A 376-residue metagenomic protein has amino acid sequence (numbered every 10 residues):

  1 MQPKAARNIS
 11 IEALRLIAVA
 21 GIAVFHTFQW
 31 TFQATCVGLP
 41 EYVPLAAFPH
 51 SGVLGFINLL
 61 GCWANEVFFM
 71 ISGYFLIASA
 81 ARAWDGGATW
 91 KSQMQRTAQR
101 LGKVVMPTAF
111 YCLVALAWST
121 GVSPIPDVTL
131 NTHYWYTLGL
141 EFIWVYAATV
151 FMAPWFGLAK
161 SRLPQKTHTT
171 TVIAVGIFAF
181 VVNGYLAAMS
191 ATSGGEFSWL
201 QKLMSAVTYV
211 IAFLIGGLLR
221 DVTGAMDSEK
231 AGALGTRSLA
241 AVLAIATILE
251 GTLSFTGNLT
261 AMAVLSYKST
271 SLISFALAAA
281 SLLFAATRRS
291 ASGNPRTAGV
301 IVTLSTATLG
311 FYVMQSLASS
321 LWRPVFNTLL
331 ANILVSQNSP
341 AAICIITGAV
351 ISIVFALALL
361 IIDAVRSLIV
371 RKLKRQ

Functional and structural regions predicted by a protein language model:
M1-Y185, T303-A307, T328-Q376: Membrane-cytosol interface segments of multi-pass membrane proteins, especially ER/Golgi lipid-handling enzymes
H26-W30, I77, L116-S123, G184-A191 (+4 more regions): Transmembrane helix-loop junctions and nearby membrane-interface residues
Q29-F32, F110, G224, S290 (+1 more regions): A generic secondary-structure boundary signal that marks alpha-helix termini
V53-V67, L130-V145, A187-A212, E250-A280 (+1 more regions): Interfacial loop-to-helix transition and helix-capping segments at the boundaries of transmembrane helices
T167-G224: Loop-centered beta-sheet repeat module
V207, A212-I215, D221-G310, L317 (+3 more regions): Alpha-helical transmembrane segments and terminal signal-anchor/GPI-anchor hydrophobic tails, characterized by long
F213, G217, S320, A356-L360 (+1 more regions): Transmembrane alpha-helical segments of multi-pass membrane transport proteins and ion-pumping complexes
